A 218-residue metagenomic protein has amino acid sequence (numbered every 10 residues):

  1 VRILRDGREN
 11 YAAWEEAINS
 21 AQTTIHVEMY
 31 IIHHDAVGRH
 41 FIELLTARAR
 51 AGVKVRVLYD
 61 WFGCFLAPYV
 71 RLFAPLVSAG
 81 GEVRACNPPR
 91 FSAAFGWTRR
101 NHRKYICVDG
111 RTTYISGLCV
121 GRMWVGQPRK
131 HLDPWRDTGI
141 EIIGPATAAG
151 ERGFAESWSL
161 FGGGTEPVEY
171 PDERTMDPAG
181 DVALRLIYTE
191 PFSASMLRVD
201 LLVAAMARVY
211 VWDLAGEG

Functional and structural regions predicted by a protein language model:
V1-G218: Charged, low-complexity intrinsically disordered terminal segments
